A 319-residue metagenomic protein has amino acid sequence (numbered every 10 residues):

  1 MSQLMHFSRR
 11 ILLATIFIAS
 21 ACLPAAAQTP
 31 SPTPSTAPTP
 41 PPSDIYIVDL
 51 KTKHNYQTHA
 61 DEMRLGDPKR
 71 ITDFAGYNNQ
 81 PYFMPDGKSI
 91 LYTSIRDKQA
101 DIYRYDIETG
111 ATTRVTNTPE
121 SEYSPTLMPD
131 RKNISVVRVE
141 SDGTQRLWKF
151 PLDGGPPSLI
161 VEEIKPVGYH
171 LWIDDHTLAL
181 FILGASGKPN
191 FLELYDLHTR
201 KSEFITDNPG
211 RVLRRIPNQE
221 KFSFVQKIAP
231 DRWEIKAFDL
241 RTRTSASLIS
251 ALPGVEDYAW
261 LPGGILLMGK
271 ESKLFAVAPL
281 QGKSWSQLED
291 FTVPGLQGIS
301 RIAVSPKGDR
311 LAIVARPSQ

Functional and structural regions predicted by a protein language model:
S2-L13: Bacterial N-terminal signal peptides that target proteins for export
L12-C22: Bacterial N-terminal signal peptides
L23-A27: Sec/Tat signal peptide C-region and signal peptidase I cleavage site
Q28-Q319: Sequence signature of WD/YWTD-type beta-propeller architectures
